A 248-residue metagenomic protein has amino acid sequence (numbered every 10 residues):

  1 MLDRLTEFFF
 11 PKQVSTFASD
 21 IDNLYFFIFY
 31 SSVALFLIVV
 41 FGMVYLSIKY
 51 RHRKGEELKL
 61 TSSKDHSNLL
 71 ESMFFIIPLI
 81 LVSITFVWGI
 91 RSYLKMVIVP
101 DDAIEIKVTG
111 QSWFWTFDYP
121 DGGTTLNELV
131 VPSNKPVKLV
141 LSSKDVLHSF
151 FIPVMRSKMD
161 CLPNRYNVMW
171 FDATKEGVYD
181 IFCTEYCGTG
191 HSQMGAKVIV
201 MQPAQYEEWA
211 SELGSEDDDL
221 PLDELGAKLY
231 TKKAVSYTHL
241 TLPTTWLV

Functional and structural regions predicted by a protein language model:
M1-K135: Extracytoplasmic entry segments of secretory-pathway proteins
I106, H148, M194-K197, W246: Extracytoplasmic/periplasmic beta-strand context in beta-sandwich domains, especially the cupredoxin/COX2 CuA-binding
G123-T124, A204-T231: Electrostatic cytochrome c docking/interface patches
K135-Y186, G190-M194: Membrane-embedded segments
F182, K233-A234: Short pre-active-site segment immediately N-terminal to redox-active cysteine/selenocysteine motifs in thiol-based
V200-Q202: Interdomain boundary/hinge segments at the C-termini of tandem beta-sandwich modules
T238-T244: Conserved small/polar residues in nucleotide/adenosyl-binding loops
